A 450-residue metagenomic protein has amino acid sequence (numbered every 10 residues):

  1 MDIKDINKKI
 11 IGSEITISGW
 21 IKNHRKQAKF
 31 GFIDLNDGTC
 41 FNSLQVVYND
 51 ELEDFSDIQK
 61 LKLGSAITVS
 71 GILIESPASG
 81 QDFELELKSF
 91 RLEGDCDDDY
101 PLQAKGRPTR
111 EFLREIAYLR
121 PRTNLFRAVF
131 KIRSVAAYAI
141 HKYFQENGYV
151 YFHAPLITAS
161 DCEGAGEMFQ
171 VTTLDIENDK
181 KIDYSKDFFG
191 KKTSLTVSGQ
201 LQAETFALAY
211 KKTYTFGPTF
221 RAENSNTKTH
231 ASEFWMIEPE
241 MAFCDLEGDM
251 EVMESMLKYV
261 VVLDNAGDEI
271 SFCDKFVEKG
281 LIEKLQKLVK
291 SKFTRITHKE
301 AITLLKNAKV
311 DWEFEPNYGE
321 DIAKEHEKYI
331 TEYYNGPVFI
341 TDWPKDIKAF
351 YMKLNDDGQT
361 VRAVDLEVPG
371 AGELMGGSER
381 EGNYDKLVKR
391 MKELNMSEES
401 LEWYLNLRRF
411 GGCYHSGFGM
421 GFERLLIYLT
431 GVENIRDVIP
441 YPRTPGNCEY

Functional and structural regions predicted by a protein language model:
M1-K4, T297: Short, structural beta-strand-to-alpha-helix junction motif
I3-A242, N406: Class II aminoacyl-tRNA synthetase-like tRNA-binding/catalytic domains
E51, P108, R114, R122 (+10 more regions): A general marker of short, structured functional hotspots
K142-V150, Y259-D268, D311: Secondary-structure boundary elements
H153-S160, N265-K279: Short, glycine/acidic-rich hinge or "gate" loops at secondary-structure transitions that mediate conformational
E167-V262, K275, K279-E283, K287-Y450: A translation/RNA-centric and nucleic-acid-associated enzymatic feature enriched in Class II aminoacyl-tRNA synthetases
